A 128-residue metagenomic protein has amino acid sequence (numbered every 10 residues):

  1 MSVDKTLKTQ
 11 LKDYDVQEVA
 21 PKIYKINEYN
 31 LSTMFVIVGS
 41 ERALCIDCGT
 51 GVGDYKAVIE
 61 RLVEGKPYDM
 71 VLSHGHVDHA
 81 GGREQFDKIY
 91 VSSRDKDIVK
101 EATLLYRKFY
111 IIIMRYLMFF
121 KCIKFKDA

Functional and structural regions predicted by a protein language model:
M1-K8, V16: Short glycine- and acidic-rich boundary segments immediately preceding or forming the N-terminal edge of structured
S2, S32, S40, S73 (+1 more regions): Generic serine detector
K8-T9, F109: Charged, low-complexity, helix-prone segments enriched in Lys/Glu/Asp/Gln
Q10-R61: Conserved beta-strand hairpin/beta-sheet module of binuclear metal-dependent hydrolase folds, prominently
V52-A128: Active-site HxH/HxHxD metal-binding segment of metal-dependent hydrolases
